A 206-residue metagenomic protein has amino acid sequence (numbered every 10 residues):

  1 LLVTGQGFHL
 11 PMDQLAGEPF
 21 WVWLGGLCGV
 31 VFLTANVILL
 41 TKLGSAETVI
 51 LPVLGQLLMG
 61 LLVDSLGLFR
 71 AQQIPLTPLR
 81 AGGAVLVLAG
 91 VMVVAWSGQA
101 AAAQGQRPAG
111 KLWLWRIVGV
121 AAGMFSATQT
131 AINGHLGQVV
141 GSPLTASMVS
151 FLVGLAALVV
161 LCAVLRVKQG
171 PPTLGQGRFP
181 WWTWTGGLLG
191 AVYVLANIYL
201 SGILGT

Functional and structural regions predicted by a protein language model:
L1, A131-L152: Juxtamembrane helix-loop-helix junctions in multi-pass membrane proteins
L1-W21, L43, Q72-P78, A89 (+4 more regions): Membrane-interface interhelical linkers
L2, G26, V30-T34, L54-L62 (+6 more regions): Hydrophobic/small/kink-forming positions within alpha-helical transmembrane segments of polytopic membrane proteins
A35-L54, Q138-S142, A196-T206: Structural motif at transmembrane-helix junctions in multi-pass transporters
L51-P52, L79-G82, V149: Hydrophobic core positions of alpha-helical segments in small-molecule transporters and transporter systems
P52, L58-P78: C-terminal transmembrane-helix exit sites in multi-pass transporters
L61, P78-L79, Q106-G141, L188 (+2 more regions): Glycine-/small-residue-enriched transmembrane alpha-helix faces in small-molecule transporters and effluxers
